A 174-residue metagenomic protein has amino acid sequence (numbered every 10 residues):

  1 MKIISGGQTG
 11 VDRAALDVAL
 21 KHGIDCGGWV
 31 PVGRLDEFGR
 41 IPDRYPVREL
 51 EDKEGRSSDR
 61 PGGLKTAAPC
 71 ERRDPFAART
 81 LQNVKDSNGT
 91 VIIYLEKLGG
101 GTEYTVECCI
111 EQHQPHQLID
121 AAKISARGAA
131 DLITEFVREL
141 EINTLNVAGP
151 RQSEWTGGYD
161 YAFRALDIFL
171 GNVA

Functional and structural regions predicted by a protein language model:
K2-T144, R151, G157-V173: Acidic/glycine-enriched connector segments
